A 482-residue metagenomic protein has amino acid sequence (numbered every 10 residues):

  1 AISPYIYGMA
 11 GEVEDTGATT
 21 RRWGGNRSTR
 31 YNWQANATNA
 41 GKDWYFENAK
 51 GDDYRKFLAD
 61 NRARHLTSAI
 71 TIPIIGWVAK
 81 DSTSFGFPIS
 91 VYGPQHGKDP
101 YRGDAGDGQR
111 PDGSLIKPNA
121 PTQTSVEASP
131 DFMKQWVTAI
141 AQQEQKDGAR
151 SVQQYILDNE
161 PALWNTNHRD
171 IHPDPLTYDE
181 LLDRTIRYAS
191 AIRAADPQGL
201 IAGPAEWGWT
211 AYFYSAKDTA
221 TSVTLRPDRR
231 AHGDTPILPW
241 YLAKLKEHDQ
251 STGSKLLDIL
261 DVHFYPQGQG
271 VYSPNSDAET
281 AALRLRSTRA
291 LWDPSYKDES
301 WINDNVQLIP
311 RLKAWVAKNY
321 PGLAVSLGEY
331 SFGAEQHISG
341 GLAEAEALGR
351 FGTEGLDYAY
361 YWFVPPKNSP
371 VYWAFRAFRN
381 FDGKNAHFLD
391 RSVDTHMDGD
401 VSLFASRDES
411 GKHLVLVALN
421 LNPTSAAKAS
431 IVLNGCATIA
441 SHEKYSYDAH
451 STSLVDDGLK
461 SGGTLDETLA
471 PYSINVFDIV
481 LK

Functional and structural regions predicted by a protein language model:
A1-I259, G268, D304-K482: Non-catalytic accessory regions flanking glycosidase/transglycosidase catalytic cores in CAZymes
D218-A231, N275-S295: Short, flexible helix-coil linker/hinge segments at the edges of structured domains or between repeats
L256-G270, N275-R284: Long, well-ordered, tryptophan-enriched scaffold segments
T288-L312: Alpha/beta-hydrolase fold catalytic core
